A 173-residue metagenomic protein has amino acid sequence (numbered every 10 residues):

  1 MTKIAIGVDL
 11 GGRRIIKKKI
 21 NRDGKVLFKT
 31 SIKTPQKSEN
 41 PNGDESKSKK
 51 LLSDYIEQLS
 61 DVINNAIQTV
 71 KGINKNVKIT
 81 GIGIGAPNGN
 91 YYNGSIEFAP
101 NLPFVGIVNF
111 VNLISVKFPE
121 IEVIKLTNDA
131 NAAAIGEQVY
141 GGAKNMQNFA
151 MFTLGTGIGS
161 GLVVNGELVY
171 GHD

Functional and structural regions predicted by a protein language model:
T2-E57, D61, S95-E97, L168 (+1 more regions): Short glycine-rich, Thr/Ser-proximal phosphate-binding strand/loop in the N-terminal lobe of ATP-dependent enzymes
K3-D9, I79-G83, F149-T153, G159: Short glycine-aspartate micro-motif
L10, N128-A130, L154, H172: Fold-independent oxyanion-binding glycine-rich loops and adjacent beta-strand/coil segments at enzyme active sites
R13, P87-N90, G155-G157: Short glycine-rich anion-binding loops that position phosphate/pyrophosphate groups of nucleotides and phosphorylated
I15, A132-A134, G157-G161: Short glycine/serine/threonine-rich phosphate/pyrophosphate-binding segments that cradle anionic phosphate groups
I32, T127, F152: Hydrophobic residues at beta-strand termini and immediately following loops that shape nucleotide-binding pockets
N40, E45-K49, S53, E57 (+3 more regions): Glycine-rich phosphate-binding loop and adjoining helix at the ATP-binding site of ATP-dependent phosphoryl-transfer
K144-D173: Glycine-rich phosphate-binding loop of actin/hexokinase-like ATP-binding domains
